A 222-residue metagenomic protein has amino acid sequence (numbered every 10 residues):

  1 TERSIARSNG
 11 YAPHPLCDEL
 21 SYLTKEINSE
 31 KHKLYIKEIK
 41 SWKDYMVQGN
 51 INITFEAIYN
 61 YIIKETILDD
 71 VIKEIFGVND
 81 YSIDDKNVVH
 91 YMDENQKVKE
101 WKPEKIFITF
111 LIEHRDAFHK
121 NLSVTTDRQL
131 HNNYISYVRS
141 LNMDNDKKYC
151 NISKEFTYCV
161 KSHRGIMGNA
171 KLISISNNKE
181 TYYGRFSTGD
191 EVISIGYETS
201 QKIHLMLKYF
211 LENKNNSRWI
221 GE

Functional and structural regions predicted by a protein language model:
T1-N142, K179-E180, F186-E222: Conserved phosphate-interacting/catalytic interface
K147: Residues immediately within or flanking Cys/His clusters that coordinate Zn2+ in small zinc-binding modules
S153: Short Cys/His-rich metal-coordination motifs, predominantly Zn2+-binding knuckles/fingers
F156-V160: Short, non-ligating residues that shape and space the ligands of small metal-coordination modules and catalytic
K161-S162, N215: Short linear functional motifs in flexible/disordered or boundary regions
S162-Y182: Cysteine-rich micro-motifs
